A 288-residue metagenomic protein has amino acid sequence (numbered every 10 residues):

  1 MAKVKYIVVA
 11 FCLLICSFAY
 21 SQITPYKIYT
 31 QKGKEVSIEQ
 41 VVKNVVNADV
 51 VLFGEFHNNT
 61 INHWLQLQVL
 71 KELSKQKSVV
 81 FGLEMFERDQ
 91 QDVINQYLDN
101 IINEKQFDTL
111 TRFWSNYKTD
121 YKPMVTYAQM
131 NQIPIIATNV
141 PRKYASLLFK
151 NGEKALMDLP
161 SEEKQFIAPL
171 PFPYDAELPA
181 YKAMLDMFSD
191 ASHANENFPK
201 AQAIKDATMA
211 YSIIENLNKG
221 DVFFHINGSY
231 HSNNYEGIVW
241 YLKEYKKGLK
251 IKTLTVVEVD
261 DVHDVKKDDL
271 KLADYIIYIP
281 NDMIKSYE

Functional and structural regions predicted by a protein language model:
M1-V8: Bacterial N-terminal signal peptides that target proteins for export
C12, F18-A48: N- or domain-start disorder-to-order transition segments that initiate the globular core
V46-V79, M85: N-terminal, post-signal-peptide region of Sec/Tat-exported proteins
D49-L52, K219-H225: Short, surface-exposed connector motifs at secondary-structure boundaries
F56-T60, F86-Q90, P141-A145, S229-S232 (+1 more regions): Solvent-exposed loop/turn segments at secondary-structure junctions within structured extracellular/periplasmic domains
V80-E87, K252-V257: Short internal beta-strands
V93-I214: A substrate-binding/cap region within the structured catalytic cores of diverse enzymes
T208, I214-L217, H231-E288: C-terminal regions of proteins
